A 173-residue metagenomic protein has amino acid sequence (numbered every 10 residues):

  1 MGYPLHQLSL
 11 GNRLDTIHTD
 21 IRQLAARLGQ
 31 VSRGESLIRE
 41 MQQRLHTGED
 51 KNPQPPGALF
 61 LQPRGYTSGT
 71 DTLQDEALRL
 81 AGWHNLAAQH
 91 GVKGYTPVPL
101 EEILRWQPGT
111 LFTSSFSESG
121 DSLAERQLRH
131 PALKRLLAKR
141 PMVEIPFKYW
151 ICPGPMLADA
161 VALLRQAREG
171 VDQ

Functional and structural regions predicted by a protein language model:
M1-H6, S122-R140: Ligand-binding "clamshell"
M1-Y66, A87-Q89, G94, W106 (+2 more regions): Extracytoplasmic substrate-binding proteins
D50-K51, D75, L133-R135: Short secondary-structure boundary/capping segments
G69-T72, L123-E125: Short, well-ordered secondary-structure micro-motifs
L73-Y95, S115, M142-E144: His/Asp/Glu-enriched short active-site or ligand-binding loop at hydrolase and phosphoryl-transfer sites
L78, I103-L104: Hydrophobic residues within well-ordered alpha-helices
P97-E102: Short acidic active-site motifs
T110-Q127: A ligand-binding cleft/hinge motif common to bilobed small-molecule-binding domains
